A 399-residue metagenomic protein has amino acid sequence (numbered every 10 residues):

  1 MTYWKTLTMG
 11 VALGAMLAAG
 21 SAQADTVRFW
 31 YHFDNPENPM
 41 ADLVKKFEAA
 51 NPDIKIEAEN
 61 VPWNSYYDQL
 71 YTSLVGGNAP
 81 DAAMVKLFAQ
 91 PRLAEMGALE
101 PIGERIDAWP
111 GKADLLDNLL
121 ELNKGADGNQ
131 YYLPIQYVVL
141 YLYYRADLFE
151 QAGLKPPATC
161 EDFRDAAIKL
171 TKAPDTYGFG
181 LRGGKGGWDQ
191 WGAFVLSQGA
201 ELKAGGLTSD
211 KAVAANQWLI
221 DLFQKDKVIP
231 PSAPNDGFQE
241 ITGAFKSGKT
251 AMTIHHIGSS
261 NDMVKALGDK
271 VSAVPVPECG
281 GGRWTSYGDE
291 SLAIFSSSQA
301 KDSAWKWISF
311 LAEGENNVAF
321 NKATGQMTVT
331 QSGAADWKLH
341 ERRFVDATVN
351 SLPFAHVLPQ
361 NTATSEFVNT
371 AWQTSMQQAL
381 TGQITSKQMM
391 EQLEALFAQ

Functional and structural regions predicted by a protein language model:
D25-D34, I54-E59, A82, Y131 (+2 more regions): Short, well-ordered beta-strand elements
D42, K46-L115, D147, Q151-A158 (+5 more regions): Extracytoplasmic "Venus flytrap"/periplasmic binding protein-like
K46-A49, K55, E150, P174 (+2 more regions): Conserved C-terminal helix/tail region of periplasmic/extracytoplasmic solute-binding proteins
L87-Y141, R164, K172, G268 (+3 more regions): Hinge/lid segment of periplasmic solute-binding proteins
Q90-A98, G103, D117-K155, G183-K203 (+2 more regions): Periplasmic solute-binding protein
P91-R92, M96-A98, H256-K270, C279-S375: C-terminal lobe and pocket-closing loops of periplasmic/extracytoplasmic Venus-flytrap solute-binding proteins
E100-L116, Q198-N216, L222, V264-A266 (+3 more regions): Short, solvent-exposed loop/beta-turn-alpha elements that line the ligand-binding surface or hinge of extracytoplasmic
A167-A173, A204-A233: Glycine-centered hinge/linker elements that transmit conformational signals in sensory and ligand-binding systems
